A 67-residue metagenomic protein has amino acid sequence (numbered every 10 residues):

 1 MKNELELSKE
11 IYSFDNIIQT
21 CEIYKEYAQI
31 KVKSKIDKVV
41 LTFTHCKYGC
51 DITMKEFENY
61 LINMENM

Functional and structural regions predicted by a protein language model:
K2-N3: Extreme N-terminal starter segment of soluble prokaryotic enzymes
E6-D15: Short, surface-exposed ligand-recognition loops at beta-strand->loop->(often short) alpha-helix junctions that present
F14-K25: Amphipathic alpha-helical segments
I30, H45-M67: Helix-rich interaction surfaces within compact, conserved domain-sized segments that mediate assembly or partner
D37-K47: A generic structural motif
